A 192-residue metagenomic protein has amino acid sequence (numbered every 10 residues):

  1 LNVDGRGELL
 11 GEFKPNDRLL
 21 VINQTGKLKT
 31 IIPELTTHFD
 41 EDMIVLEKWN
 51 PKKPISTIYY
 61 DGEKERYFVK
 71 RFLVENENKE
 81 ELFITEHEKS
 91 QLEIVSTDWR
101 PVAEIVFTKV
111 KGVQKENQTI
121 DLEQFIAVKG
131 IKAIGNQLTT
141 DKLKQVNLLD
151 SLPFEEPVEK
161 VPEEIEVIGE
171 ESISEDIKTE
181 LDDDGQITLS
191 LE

Functional and structural regions predicted by a protein language model:
L1-E192: C-terminal interaction appendages of subunits in large macromolecular complexes
